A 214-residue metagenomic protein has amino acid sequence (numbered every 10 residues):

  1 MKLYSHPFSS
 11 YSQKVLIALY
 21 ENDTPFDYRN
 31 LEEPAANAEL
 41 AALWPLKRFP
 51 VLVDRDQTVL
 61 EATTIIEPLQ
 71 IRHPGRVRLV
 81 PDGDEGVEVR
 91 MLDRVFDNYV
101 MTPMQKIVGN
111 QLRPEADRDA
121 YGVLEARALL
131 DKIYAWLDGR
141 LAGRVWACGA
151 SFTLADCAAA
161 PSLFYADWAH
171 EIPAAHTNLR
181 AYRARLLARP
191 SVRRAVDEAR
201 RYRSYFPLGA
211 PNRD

Functional and structural regions predicted by a protein language model:
M1-L124, R213: GST-like domain detector, emphasizing the conserved glutathione-binding G-site in the N-terminal thioredoxin-like
E33-P34, F152, R201: Positions that flank functional sites
N37-A38, R185, Y205-F206: Short Asp/Glu-rich motifs
D82, R194-Y202: Short, flexible loop/turn segments with low-complexity composition
D84-E85, S151-F152, T177, D197 (+1 more regions): Short capping/connector residues at structural and topological boundaries
V89-L92, V192, V196: A structural signal for short hydrophobic/aromatic patches embedded in well-ordered alpha helices
F96-R194: GST-like fold's C-terminal all-alpha helical module
A199-D214: Acidic/histidine-enriched, glycine/proline-rich intrinsically disordered or flexible terminal extensions
